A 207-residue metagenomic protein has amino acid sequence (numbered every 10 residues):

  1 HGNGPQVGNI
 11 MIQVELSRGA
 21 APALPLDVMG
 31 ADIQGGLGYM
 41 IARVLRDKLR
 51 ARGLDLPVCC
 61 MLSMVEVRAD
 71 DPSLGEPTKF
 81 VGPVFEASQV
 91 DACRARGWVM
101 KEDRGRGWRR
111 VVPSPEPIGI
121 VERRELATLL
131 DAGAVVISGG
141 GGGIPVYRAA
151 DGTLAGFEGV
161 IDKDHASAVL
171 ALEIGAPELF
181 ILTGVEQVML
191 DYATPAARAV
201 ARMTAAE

Functional and structural regions predicted by a protein language model:
H1-N9, D55-L62, V136-G139, L179-V185: Short beta-strand segments at enzyme active-site cores
Q6, A168, V188-D191: General alpha-helical segment detector with a strong preference for membrane-spanning helices and helix-boundary regions
N9-G19, A193: Glycine-rich loop at the start of a catalytic domain that most often binds anionic cofactors/ligands
S17-V136: Ligand-binding beta-strand-loop-alpha-helix segment within the catalytic cores of soluble metabolic enzymes
P22-P25, T128, G152-F180, A197-E207: Gly/Ser/Thr-rich active-site loops/lids in small-molecule metabolic enzymes that frequently grip phosphoryl groups
D70-V84, G143-V160, T194-R202: Short, surface-exposed, charged loop/turn segments at secondary-structure junctions
V112-P115, I120, A127-H165, T204-A206: Catalytic-site beta-strand/loop segments enriched in glycine and acidic/polar residues
G143, Y147, I174-Y192: Glycine-rich phosphate/pyrophosphate-binding loops and their adjacent beta-strand/loop elements at enzyme active sites
